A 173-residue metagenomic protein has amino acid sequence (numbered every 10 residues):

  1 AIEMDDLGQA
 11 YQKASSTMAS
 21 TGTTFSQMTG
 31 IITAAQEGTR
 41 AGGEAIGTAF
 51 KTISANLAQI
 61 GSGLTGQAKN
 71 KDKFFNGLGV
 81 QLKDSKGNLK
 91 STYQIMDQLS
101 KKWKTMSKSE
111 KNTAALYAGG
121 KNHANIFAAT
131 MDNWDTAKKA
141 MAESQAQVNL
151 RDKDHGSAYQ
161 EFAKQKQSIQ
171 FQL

Functional and structural regions predicted by a protein language model:
A1, D6-A14, T24-L173: Alpha-helical architecture feature
A19-G22: A short glycine-centered flexible hinge/capping loop motif at secondary-structure junctions
